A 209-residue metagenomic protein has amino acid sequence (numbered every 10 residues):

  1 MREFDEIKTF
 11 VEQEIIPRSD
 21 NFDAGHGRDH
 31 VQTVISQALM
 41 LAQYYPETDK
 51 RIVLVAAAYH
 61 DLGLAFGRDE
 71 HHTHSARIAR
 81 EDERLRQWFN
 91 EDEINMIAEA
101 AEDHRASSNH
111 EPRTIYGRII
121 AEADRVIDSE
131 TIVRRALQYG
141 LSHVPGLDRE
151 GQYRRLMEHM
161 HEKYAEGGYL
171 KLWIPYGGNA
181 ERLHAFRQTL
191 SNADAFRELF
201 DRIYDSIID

Functional and structural regions predicted by a protein language model:
M1-P17: Short alpha-helical hairpin
R2-E3, D20-E47, Y59, S108-D209: Divalent metal-dependent phosphate-bond-processing catalytic cores, especially two-metal-ion Mg2+/Mn2+ enzymes that act
E12, I16, S36-L39, R80: Amphipathic, well-packed alpha-helical segments that form the structural scaffold of globular domains
V34-I35, E70-L85: An active-site-proximal "capping" alpha-helix that borders the catalytic cofactor pocket
K50-G67, H71, S75, M96-A106: His-Asp-centered metal-binding catalytic motifs of divalent-metal-dependent phosphohydrolases/nucleases
L85-F89, S107-E111: Short helix-to-loop capping/linker segments positioned immediately adjacent to catalytic or ligand/cofactor-binding
N90, I94-N95: Membrane-interface starts of transmembrane alpha-helices
